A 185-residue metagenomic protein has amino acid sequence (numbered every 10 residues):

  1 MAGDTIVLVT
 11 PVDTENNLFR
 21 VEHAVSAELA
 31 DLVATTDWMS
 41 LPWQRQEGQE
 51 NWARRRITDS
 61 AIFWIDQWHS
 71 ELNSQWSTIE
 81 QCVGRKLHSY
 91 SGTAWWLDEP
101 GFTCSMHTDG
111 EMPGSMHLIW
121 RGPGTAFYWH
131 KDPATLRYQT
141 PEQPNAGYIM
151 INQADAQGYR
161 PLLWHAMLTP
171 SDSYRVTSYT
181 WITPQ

Functional and structural regions predicted by a protein language model:
A2-L87: Non-heme Fe(II)/2-oxoglutarate
N16, P113-M116, A146: Short, surface-exposed beta-edge/turn micro-motifs
S26, E111, D172-S173: Short strand-connecting beta-turns/loops that link adjacent beta-strands
R85-D98: A short glycine-rich, His/Asp/Glu-containing loop-to-beta-strand
G92-W95, H117, S178-T180: A structural signal for short, well-ordered beta-strand segments
W95-G110: Conserved short histidine dyad/triad with adjacent acidic residue
D109-G124, W181: Short, conserved beta-strand element in jelly-roll/cupin
W129-Q185: Catalytic core of Fe(II)/2-oxoglutarate
